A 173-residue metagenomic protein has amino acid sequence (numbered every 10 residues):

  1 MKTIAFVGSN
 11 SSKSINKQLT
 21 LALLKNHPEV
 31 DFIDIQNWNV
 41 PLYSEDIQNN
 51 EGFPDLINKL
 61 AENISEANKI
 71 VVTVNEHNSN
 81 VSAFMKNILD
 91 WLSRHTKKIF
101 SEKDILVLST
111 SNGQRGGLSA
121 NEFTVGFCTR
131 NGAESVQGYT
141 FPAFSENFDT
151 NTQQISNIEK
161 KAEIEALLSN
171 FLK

Functional and structural regions predicted by a protein language model:
M1-H95, T150-N170: N-terminal beta1-alpha1-beta2 submodule of the flavodoxin-like/Rossmannoid cofactor-binding fold
T3-I4, L108-S111, F148: Short, flexible coil/turn micro-motifs enriched in small/turn-prone residues
S11-S12, G113, E146: Surface-exposed, flexible loop/turn segments at secondary-structure boundaries
V30-F32, N68, T96, F100 (+2 more regions): Secondary-structure boundary/capping signal
D90-K97, G126-R130: Short, intrinsically disordered, mixed-charge
S101-A143, E159: Short, glycine-/small-residue-rich phosphate/pyrophosphate-handling segment
F141-T152: Short helix/strand-capping connector loops at secondary-structure junctions
